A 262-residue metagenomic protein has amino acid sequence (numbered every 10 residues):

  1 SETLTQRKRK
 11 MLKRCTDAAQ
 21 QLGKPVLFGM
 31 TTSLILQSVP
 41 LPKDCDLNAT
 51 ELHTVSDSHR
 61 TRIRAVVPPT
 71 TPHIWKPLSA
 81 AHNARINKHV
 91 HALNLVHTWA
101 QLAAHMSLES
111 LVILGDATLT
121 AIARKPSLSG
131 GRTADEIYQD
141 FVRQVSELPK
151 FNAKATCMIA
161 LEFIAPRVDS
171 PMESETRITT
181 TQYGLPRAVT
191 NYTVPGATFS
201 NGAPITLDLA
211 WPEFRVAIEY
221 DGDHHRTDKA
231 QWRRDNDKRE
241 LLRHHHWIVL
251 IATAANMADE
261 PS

Functional and structural regions predicted by a protein language model:
S1-N152: Short gly/ser-rich loop at a beta-strand->alpha-helix junction or flexible surface loop bordering the NTP-binding
P126-S262: Surface segments flanking catalytic/ligand-binding clefts of nucleic-acid enzymes
